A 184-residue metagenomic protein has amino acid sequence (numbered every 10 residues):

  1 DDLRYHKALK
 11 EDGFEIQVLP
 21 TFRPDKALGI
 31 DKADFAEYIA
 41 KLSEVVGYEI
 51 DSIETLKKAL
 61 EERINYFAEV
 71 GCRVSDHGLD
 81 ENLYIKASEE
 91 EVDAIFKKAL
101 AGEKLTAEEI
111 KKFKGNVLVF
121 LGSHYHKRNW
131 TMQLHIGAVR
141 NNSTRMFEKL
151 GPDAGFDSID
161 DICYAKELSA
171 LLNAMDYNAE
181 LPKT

Functional and structural regions predicted by a protein language model:
D2-E15, Y38-K183: Histidine/acidic residue-rich metal-binding segments in metalloenzymes
Y5, D31-A33: Short, conserved acidic/polar surface loops in the N-terminal third of protein domains
K10-F14, T21-L28: Phosphate-/polyanion-interacting regions in eukaryotic proteins
I30-D31, Y38: A conserved mid-domain beta-alpha-beta active-site/ligand-binding segment of alpha/beta enzyme cores
